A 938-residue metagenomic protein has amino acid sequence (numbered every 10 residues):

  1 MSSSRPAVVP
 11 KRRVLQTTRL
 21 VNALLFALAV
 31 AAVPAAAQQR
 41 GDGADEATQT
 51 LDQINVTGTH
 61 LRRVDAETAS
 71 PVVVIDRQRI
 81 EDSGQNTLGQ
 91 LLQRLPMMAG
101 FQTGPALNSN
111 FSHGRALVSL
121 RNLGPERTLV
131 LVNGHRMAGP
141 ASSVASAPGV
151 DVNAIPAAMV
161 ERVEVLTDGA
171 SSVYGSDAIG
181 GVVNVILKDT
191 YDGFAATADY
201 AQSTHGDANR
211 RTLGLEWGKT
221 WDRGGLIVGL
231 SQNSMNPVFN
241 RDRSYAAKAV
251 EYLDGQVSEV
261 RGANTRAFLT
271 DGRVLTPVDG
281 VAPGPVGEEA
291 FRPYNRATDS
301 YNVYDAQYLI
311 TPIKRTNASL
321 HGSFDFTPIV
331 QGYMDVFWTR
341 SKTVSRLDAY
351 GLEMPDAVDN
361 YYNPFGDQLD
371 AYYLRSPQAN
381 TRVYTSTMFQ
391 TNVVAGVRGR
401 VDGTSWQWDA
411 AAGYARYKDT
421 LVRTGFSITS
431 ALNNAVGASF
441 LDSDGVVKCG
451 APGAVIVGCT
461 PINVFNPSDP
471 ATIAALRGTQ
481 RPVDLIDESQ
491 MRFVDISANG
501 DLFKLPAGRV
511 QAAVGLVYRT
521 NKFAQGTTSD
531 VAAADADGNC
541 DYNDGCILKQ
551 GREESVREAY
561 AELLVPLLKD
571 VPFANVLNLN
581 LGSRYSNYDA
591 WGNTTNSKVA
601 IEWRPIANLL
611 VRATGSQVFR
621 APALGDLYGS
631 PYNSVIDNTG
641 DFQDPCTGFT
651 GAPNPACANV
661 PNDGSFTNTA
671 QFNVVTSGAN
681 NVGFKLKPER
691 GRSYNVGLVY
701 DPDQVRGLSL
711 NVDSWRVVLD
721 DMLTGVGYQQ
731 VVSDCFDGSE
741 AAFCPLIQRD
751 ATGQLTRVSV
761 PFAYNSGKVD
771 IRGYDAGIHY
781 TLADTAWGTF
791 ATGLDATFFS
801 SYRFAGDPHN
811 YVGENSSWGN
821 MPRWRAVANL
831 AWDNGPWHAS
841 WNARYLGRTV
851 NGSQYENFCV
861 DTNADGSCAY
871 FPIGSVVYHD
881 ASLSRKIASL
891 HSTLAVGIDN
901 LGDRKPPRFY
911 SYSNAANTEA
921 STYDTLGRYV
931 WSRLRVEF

Functional and structural regions predicted by a protein language model:
M1-L95, G214, G218, P328 (+3 more regions): N-terminal Sec signal peptide and the immediately downstream disordered periplasmic leader that contains the TonB box
S2, D720, S800-S801, A843-C859 (+1 more regions): C-terminal beta-signal and adjacent terminal beta-strands/loops of Gram-negative outer-membrane beta-barrel proteins
P6, L117, I428-S430, S616 (+6 more regions): C-terminal beta-signal and terminal closure region of outer-membrane beta-barrel proteins
R40-E46, N55-F111, V132, M137-S143 (+8 more regions): N-terminal plug
S112, L117-T167, A195-A198, A513 (+1 more regions): Periplasmic plug
S142-A145, N236-L253, L275-I313, S319 (+4 more regions): Surface-exposed, low-complexity loop segments enriched in small/polar and acidic residues
T190-G193, G206, D222-R223, T327-V330 (+10 more regions): Short loop/turn motifs that connect adjacent beta-strands in outer-membrane beta-barrel proteins
L579, S709-Q854: Gram-negative outer-membrane beta-barrel transporters
